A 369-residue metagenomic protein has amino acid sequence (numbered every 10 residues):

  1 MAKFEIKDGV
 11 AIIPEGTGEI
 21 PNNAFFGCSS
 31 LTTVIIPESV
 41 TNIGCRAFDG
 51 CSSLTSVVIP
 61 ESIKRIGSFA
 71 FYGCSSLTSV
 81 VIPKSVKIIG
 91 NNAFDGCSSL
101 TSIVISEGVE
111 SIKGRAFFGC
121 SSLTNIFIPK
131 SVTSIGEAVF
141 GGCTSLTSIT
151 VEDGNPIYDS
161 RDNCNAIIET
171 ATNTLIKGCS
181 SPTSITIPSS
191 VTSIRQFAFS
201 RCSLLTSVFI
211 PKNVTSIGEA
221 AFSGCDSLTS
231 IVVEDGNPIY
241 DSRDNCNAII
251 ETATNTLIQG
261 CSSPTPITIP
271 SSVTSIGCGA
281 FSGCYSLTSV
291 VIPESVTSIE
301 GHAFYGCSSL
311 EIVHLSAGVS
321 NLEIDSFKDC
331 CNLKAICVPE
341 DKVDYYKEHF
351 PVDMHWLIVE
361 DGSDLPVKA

Functional and structural regions predicted by a protein language model:
M1-E19, S29-N42, S52-R65, S75-I88 (+9 more regions): Structural signature of tandem-repeat unit edges
A24-F26, S282, H349-V352: Surface-exposed repetitive/solenoidal architectures
I324-D325, K347-H349: A short acidic (Asp/Glu
